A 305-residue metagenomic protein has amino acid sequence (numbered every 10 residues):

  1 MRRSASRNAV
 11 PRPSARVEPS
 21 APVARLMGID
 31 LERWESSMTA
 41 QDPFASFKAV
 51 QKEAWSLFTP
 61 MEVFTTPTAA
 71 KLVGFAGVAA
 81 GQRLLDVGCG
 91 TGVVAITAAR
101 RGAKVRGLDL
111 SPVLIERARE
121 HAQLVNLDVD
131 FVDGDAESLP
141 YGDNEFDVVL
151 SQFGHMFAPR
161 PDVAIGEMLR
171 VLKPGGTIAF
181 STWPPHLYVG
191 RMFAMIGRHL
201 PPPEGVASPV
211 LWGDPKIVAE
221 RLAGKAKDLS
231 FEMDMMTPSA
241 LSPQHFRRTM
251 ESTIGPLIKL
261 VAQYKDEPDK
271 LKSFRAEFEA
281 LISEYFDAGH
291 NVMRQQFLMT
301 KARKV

Functional and structural regions predicted by a protein language model:
R3-S6, V10: Hydrophobic, low-acid, alpha-helix-prone terminal segments
R25-S37: Short, Lys/Arg-enriched N-terminal segments with co-localized hydrophobic residues within the first ~10-30 amino acids
M38-Q82, V93, R117: Conserved class I S-adenosyl-L-methionine
F44, E62, L211-V305: Conserved Class I S-adenosyl-L-methionine
M61, D162-V163, L169, K173-S242 (+1 more regions): Conserved catalytic/acceptor-binding region of the Class I
R83-V87, T91-S138, V163: Class I SAM-dependent methyltransferase SAM/SAH-binding core
E137-V148: A short acidic, Gly/Pro-enriched loop at the edge of an enzyme's catalytic core that lines a small-molecule cofactor
V148-P161: A short SAM/SAH-binding and catalytic strip from SAM-dependent methyltransferases
